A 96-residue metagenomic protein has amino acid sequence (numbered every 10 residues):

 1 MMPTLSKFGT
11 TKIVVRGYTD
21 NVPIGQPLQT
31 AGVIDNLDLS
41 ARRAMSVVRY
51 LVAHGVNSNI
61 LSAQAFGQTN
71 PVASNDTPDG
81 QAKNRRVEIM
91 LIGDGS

Functional and structural regions predicted by a protein language model:
T4-T11, Y18-S96: Periplasmic OmpA-like peptidoglycan-binding domain that tethers envelope proteins to the cell wall
